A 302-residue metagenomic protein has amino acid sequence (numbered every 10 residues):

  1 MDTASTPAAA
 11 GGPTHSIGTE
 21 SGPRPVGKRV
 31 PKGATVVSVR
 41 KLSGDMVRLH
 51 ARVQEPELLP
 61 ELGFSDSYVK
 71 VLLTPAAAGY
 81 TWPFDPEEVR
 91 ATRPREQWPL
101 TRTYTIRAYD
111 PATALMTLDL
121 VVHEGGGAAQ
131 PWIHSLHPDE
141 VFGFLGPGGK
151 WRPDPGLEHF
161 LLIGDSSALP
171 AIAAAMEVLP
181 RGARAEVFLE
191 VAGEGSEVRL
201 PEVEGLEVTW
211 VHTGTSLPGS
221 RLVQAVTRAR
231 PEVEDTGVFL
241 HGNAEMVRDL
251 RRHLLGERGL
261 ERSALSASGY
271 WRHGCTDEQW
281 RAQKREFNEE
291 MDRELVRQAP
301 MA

Functional and structural regions predicted by a protein language model:
D2-A302: Extended, composition-driven regions rather than compact fold-specific motifs
